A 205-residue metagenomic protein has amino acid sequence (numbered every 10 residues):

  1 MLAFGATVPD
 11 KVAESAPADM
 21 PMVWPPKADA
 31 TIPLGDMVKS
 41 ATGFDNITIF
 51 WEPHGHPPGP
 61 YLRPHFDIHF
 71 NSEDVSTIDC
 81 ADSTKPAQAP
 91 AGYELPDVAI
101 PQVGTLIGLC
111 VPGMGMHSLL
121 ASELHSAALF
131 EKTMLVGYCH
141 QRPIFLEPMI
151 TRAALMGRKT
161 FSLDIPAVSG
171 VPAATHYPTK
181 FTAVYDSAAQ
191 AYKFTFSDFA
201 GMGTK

Functional and structural regions predicted by a protein language model:
M1-K205: Metal-centered catalytic cores of metalloenzymes
